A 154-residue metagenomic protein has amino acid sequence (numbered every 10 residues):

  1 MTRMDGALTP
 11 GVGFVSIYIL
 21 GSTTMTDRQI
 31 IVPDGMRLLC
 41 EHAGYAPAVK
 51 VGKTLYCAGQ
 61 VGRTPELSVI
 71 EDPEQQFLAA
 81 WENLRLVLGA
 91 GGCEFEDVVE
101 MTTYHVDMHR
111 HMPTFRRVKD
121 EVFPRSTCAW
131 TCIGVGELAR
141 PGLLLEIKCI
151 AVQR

Functional and structural regions predicted by a protein language model:
D5-A7, V12-V15: Acidic, Ala/Val/Gly-enriched low-complexity intrinsically disordered segments
G13-E82, L86-V99, H105-R154: N-terminal presequence-like segments and the immediate start of the first folded domain
